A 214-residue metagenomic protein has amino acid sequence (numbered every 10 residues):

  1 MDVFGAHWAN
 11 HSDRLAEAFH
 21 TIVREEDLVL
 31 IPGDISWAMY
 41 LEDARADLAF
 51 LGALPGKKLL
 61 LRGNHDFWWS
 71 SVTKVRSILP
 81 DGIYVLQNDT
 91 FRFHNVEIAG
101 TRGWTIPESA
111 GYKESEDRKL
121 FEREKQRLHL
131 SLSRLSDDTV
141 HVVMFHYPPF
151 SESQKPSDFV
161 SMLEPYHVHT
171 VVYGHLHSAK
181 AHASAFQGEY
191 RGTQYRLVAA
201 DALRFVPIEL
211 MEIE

Functional and structural regions predicted by a protein language model:
M1-W8, Y112-R118: Short glycine-enriched, charge-decorated loop/helix-capping segments at active-site entrances that position
D2-F93, K155-V168, R191-T193, L197-A199: Core catalytic region of metal-dependent phosphoesterases/phosphodiesterases, especially metallo-beta-lactamase-like
A16-E17, R123, L130, H175: Structured catalytic cores of enzymes that bind and process phosphorylated ligands/cofactors
I22, F67-K155, M162: Conserved catalytic scaffold of divalent metal-dependent phosphoesterases
V29, H141-V143, V171: Receiver (REC) domain switch-region micro-motif
P32, H146, G174: Conserved residues at the C-terminal ends of beta-strands
F50-A53, F91-R102, E124, L197-E214: Short flexible/disordered coil segments
L59, P149-E214: Conserved beta-sheet core of the metallophosphoesterase superfamily
